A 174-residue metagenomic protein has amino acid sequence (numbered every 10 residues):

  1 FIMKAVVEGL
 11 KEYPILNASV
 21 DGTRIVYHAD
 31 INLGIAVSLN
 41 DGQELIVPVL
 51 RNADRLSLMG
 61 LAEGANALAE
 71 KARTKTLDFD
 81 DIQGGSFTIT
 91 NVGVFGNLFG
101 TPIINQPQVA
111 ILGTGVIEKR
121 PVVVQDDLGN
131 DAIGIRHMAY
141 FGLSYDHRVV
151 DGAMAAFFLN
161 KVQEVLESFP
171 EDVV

Functional and structural regions predicted by a protein language model:
F1-V174: C-terminal catalytic/motor cores of large multi-domain enzyme assemblies
